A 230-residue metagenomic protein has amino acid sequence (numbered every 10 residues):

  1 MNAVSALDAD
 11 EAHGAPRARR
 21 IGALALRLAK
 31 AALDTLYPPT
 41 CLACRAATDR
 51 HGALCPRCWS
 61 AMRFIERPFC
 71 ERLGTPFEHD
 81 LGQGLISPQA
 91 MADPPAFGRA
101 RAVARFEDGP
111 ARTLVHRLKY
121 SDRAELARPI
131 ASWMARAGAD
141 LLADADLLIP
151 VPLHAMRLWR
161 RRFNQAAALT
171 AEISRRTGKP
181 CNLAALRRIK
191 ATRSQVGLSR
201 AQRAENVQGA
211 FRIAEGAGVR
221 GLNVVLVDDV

Functional and structural regions predicted by a protein language model:
M1-V230: Glycine-rich phosphate/pyrophosphate-handling loop used in enzymes and phosphotransfer proteins
